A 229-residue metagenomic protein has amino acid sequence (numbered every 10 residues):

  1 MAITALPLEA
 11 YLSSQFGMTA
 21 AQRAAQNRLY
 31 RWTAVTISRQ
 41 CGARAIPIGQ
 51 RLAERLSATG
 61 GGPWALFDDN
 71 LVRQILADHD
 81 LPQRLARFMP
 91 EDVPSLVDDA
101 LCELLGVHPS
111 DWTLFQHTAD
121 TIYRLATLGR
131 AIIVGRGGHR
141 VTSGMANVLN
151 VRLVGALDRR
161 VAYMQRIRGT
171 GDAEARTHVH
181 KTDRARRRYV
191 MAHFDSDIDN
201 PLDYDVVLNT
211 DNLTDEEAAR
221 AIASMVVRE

Functional and structural regions predicted by a protein language model:
M1-R130, R140-L149, A162, R228-E229: Glycine-rich phosphate-binding loop of ATP-dependent small-molecule kinases
S13-A25, E91-D98, G171-D215: Small-molecule kinase domains that catalyze NTP-dependent phosphoryl transfer to phosphate-bearing small molecules
R39, L153-G155, T210: Flexible glycine-/small-residue-rich
V72, G138-R140, V154-R160, L213-T214: Conserved nucleotide-binding/hydrolysis micro-motifs of P-loop NTPases
A119, D215-A223: Short, amphipathic alpha-helical "lid/cap" segments that border enzyme active or binding sites
A131-G135: Structural recognition of the conserved hydrophobic beta-strand(s) that form the central parallel beta-sheet of P-loop
G138, N147-V151, G169, K181 (+3 more regions): Long, low-complexity hydrophobic alpha-helices enriched in A/L/V/I and glycine
A146-I167, D172-H180: Conserved phosphate-donor/acceptor-positioning beta-strand/loop module used by diverse small-molecule
